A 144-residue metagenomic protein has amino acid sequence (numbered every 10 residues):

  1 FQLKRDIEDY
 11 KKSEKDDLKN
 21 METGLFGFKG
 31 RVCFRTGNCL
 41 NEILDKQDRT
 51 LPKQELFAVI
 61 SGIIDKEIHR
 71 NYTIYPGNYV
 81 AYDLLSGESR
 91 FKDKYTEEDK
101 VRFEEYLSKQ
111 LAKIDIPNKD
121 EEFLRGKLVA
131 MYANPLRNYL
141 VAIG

Functional and structural regions predicted by a protein language model:
F1-G144: Membrane-interfacial terminal anchoring regions of lipid-handling membrane enzymes
